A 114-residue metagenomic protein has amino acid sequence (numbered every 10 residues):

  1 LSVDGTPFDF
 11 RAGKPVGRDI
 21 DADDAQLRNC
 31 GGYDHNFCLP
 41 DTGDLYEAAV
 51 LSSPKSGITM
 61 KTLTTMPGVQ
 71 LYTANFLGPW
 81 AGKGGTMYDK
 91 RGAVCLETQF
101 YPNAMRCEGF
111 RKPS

Functional and structural regions predicted by a protein language model:
G5-S114: Active-site pocket scaffolds in enzymes
